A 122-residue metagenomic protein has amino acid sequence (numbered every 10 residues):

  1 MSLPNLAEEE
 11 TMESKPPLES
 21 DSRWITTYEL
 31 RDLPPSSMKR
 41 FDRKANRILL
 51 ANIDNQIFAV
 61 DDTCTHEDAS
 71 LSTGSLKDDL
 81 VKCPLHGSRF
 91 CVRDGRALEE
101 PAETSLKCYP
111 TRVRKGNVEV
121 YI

Functional and structural regions predicted by a protein language model:
S2-D78, C91-V92, S105-I122: N-terminal pre-ligand scaffold of iron-sulfur
C64, C83-H86: Short cysteine clusters
D78-P84, A97-L106: Short cysteine/histidine-rich metal-coordination sites, predominantly Zn2+-binding motifs
